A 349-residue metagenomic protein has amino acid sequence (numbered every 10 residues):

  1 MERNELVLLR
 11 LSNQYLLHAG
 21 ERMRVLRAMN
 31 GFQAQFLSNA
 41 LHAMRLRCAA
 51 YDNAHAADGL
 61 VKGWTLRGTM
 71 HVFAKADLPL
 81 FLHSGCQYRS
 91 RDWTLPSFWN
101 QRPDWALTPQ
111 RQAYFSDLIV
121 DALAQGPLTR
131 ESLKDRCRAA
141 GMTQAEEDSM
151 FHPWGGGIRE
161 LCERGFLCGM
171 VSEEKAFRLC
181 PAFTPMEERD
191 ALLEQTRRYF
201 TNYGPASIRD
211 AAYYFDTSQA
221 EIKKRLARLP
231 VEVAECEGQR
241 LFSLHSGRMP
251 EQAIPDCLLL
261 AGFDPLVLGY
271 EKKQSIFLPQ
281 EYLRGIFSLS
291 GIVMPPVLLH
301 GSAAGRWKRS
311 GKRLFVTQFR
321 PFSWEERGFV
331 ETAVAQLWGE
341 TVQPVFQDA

Functional and structural regions predicted by a protein language model:
M1-R136, M142-T143: Phosphate-backbone binding and catalysis cores of DNA-processing enzymes
A40-A50, D135-F151, A212-Q219, G285-F287: Short helix-coil junctions and helix-kink-helix linkers
A54, G59, I158-R164, R225-L229 (+1 more regions): Basic amphipathic alpha-helical segments that dock to polyanions
D58-M70, E163-S172, P230-C236, G305-W307: A short, conserved structural fragment
R130-R138, I208-A212, G301: A short acidic, leucine-rich amphipathic alpha-helix
E147-I222: Loop-centered beta-sheet repeat module
E221, V231-Y282: Non-catalytic regulatory appendages
I286-I292, V297-A349: Glycine-rich, small/acidic residue-mixed loop/short-helix segments
